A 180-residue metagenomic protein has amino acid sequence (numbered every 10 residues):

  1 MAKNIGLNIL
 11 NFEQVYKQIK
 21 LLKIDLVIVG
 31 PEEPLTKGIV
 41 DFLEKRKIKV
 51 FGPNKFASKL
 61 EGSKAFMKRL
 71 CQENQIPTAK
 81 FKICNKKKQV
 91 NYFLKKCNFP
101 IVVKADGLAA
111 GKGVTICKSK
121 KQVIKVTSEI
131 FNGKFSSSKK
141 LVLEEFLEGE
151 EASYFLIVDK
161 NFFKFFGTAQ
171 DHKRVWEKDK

Functional and structural regions predicted by a protein language model:
M1-F56: ATP-binding N-terminal substructure of ATP-dependent carboxylate-amine bond-forming enzymes
Q14-V15, Q89-F93, Q122: Short acidic active-site motifs
I19-I24, K95-C97, S136-S137: Glycine-rich phosphate-binding loop signature in dinucleotide/nucleotide-binding domains
L35-K37, V90, E151-A152: Short, well-ordered alpha-helical microsegments
G38-R46, A65, C97, I157: Glycine-rich loop at the start of a catalytic domain that most often binds anionic cofactors/ligands
F51-G113: A conserved helix-loop-beta module that forms one wall/lid of the active-site cleft in ATP-utilizing catalytic domains
P77-K80, P100-V102, C117-S153, I157 (+1 more regions): Conserved ATP-binding module of the ATP-grasp superfamily
F163-K180: ATP-dependent carboxylate/phosphate-activation module, predominantly the ATP-grasp catalytic core and closely related
